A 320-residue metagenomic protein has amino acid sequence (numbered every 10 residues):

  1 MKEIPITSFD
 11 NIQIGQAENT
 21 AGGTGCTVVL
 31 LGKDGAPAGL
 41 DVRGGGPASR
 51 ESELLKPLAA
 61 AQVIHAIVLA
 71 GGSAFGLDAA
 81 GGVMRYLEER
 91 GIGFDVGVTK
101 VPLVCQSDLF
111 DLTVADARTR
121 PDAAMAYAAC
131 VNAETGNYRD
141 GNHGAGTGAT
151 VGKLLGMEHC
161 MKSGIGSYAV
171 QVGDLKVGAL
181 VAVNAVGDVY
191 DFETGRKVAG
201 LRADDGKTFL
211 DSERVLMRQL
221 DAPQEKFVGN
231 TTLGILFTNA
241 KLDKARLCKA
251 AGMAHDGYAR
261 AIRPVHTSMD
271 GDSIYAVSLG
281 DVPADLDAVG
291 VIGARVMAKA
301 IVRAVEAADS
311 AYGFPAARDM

Functional and structural regions predicted by a protein language model:
M1-M320: Alpha/propeptide regions of enzymes that mature by internal proteolysis
